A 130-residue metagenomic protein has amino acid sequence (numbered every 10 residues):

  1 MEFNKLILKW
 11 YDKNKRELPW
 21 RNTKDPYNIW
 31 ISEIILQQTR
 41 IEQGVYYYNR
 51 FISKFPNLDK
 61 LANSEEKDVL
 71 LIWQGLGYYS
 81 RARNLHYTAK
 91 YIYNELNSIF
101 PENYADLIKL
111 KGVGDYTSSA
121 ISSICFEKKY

Functional and structural regions predicted by a protein language model:
F3-Y130: Catalytic cores of DNA base-excision repair glycosylases
